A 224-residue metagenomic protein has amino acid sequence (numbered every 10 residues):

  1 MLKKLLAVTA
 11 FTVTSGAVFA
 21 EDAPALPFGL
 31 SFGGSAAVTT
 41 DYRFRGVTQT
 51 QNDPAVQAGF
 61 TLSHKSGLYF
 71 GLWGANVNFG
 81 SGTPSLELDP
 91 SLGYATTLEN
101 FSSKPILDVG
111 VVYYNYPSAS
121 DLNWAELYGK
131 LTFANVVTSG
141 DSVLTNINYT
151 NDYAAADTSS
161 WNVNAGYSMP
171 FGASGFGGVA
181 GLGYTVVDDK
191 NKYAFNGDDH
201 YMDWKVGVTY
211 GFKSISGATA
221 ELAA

Functional and structural regions predicted by a protein language model:
M1-S31: Cleavable N-terminal export/targeting peptides
A20-S31, G67, G82, T97-I106 (+4 more regions): Short loop/turn motifs that connect adjacent beta-strands in outer-membrane beta-barrel proteins
E21-N78: Short glycine/proline- and aromatic-enriched beta-strand/turn motifs that initiate or cap beta-hairpins
F28-L30, N52-V56, P84-L88, P105 (+3 more regions): Residues that define the transmembrane beta-barrel architecture of outer-membrane proteins
F32-V38, A58, L68-L72, P90 (+7 more regions): Transmembrane beta-strands of outer-membrane beta-barrel proteins
A37-D41, W73-V77, A95, V112-Y116 (+3 more regions): Outer-membrane beta-barrel pore domains and translocons
T48, K65-D121: Surface-exposed loop and membrane-interface regions of Gram-negative outer-membrane beta-barrel proteins
E99-N100, F133-T219: Outer-membrane beta-barrel transmembrane domain signature
